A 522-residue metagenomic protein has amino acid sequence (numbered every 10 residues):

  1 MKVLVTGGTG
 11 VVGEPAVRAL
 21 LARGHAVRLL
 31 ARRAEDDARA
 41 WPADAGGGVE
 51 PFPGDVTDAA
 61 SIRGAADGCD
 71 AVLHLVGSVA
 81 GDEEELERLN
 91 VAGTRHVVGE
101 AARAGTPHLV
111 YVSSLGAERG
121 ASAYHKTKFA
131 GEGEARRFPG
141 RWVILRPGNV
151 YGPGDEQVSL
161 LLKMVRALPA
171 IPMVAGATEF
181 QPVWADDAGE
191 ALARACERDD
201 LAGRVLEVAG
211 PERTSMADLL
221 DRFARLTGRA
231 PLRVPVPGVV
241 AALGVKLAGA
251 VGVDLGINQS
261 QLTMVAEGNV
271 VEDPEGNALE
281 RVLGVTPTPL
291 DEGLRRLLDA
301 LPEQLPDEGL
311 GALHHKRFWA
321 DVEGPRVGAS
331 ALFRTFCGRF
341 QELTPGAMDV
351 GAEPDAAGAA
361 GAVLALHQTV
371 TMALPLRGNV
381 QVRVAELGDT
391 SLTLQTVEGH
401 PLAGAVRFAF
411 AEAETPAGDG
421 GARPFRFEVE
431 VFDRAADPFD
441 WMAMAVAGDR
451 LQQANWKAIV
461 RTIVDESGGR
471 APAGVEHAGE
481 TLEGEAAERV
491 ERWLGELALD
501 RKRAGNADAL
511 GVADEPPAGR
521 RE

Functional and structural regions predicted by a protein language model:
V3-H25: N-terminal Rossmann NAD(P)H-binding glycine-rich loop of SDR-like oxidoreductase domains
E35, R39, D44-H96, E100-R103 (+1 more regions): NAD(P)H-binding glycine-rich loop region in Rossmannoid oxidoreductase-like domains and their noncatalytic homologs
S113, E132-G154, K163: Conserved beta-loop-beta element that borders a ligand/cofactor-binding pocket
E156-Q157, A175-E197, G203-E207: Substrate-positioning beta->alpha
A195-N258, V271-G311: Mid/C-terminal beta-alpha module of Rossmann-like enzyme folds, strongest in SDR-family dehydrogenases/epimerases
D291, R295-A373, R492-E522: Hydrophobic ligand-binding cavity/cleft-lining segments
A373-A422, D508, R521: Hydrophobic-ligand binding "helix-grip"
G399-Q453: Beta-strand/loop substructures that line and gate deep hydrophobic ligand-binding cavities in soluble
